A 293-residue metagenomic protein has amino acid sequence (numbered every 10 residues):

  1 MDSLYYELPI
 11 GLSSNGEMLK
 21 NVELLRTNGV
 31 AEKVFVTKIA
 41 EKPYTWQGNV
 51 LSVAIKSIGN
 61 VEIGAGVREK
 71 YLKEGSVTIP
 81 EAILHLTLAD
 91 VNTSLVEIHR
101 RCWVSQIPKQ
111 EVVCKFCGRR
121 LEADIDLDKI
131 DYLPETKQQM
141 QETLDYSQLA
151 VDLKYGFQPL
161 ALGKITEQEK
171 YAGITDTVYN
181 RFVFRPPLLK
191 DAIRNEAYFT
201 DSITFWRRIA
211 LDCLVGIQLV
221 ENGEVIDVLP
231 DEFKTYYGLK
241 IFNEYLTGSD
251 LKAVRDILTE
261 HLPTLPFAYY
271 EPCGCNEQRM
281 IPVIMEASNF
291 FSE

Functional and structural regions predicted by a protein language model:
M1-E293: Short, surface-exposed, charged amphipathic helix/loop patches that serve as local interaction elements
